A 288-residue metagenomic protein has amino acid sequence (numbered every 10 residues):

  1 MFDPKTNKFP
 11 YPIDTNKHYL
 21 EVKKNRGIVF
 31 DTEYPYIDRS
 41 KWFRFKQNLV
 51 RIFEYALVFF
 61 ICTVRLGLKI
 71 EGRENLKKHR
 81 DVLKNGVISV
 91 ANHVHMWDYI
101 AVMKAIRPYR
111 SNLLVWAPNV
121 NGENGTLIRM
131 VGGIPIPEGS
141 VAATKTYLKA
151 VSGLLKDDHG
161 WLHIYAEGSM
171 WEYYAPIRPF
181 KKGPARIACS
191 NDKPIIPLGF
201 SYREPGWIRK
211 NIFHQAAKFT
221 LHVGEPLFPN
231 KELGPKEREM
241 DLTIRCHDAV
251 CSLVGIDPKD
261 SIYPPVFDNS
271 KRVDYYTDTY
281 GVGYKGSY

Functional and structural regions predicted by a protein language model:
M1-I37, W42, K145-Y288: Non-catalytic C-terminal accessory region of glycerolipid acyltransferases and related lyso-lipid remodeling enzymes
F43-G67, N121-G132, N211-K218: Alpha-helical membrane-targeting segments
Q47-L49, L113-L114, V141, Y173-A175: A generic secondary-structure micro-motif detector that highlights 1-2 residue hydrophobic/ambivalent hotspots embedded
F59-H93: Helix-to-loop junction immediately C-terminal to a conserved catalytic motif
I70, L113, G133-P135, I195-P197 (+1 more regions): Conserved beta-strand scaffold positions in the cores of enzyme catalytic domains, especially in NTP/NDP-utilizing
E74, V141, S201: Residue-level "edge-of-site" marker
D81-V141: Catalytic core of membrane glycerolipid acyltransferases/transacylases, capturing the structured, soluble-facing
